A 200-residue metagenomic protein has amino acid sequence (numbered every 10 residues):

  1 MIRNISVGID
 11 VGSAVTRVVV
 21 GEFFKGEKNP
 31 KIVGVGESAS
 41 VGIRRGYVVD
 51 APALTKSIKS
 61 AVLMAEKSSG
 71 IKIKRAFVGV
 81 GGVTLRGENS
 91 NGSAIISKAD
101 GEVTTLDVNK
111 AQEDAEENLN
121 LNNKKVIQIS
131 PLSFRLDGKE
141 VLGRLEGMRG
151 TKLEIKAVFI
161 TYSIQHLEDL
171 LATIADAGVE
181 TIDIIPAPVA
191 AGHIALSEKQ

Functional and structural regions predicted by a protein language model:
M1-V15, V19-A76, V80-Q200: Nucleotide/phosphate-binding catalytic cleft detector across ATP-hydrolyzing and phosphate-transferring enzymes
